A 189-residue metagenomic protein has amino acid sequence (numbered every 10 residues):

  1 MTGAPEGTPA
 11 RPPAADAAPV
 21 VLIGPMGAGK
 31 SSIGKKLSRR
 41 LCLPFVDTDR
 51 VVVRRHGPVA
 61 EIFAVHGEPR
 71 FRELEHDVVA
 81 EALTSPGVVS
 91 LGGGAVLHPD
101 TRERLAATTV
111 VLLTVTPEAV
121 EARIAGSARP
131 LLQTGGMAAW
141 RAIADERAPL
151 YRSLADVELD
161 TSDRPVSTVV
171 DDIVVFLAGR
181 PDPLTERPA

Functional and structural regions predicted by a protein language model:
T2-A15, R40, A148-A189: NTP-dependent small-molecule kinase module
L22: Hydrophobic anchor at the beta1->P-loop junction of P-loop NTPases
P25: P-loop (Walker A) phosphate-binding loop of NTP-binding proteins
K30: Conserved lysine of the Walker
P44-R104: ATP-dependent small-molecule kinase phosphotransfer cores that center on conserved nucleotide phosphate-binding segments
G93-V96, T116-E118, R164: Short glycine-rich anion-binding loops that position phosphate/pyrophosphate groups of nucleotides and phosphorylated
A107-L150: A glycine- and Lys/Arg-enriched "phosphate-lid" helix/loop adjacent to the NTP-binding pocket of small-molecule kinases
